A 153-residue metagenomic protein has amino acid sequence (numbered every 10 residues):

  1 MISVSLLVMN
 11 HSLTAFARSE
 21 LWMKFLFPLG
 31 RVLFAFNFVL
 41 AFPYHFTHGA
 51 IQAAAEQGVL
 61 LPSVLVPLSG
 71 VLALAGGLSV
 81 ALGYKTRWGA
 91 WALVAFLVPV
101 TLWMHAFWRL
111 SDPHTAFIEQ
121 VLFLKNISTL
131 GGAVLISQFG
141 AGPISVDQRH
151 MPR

Functional and structural regions predicted by a protein language model:
I2-H48, P62-A75, A81-R153: Extended, low-polarity transmembrane helix blocks
A53-L61: Perimembrane loop-to-helix junctions flanking transmembrane segments
